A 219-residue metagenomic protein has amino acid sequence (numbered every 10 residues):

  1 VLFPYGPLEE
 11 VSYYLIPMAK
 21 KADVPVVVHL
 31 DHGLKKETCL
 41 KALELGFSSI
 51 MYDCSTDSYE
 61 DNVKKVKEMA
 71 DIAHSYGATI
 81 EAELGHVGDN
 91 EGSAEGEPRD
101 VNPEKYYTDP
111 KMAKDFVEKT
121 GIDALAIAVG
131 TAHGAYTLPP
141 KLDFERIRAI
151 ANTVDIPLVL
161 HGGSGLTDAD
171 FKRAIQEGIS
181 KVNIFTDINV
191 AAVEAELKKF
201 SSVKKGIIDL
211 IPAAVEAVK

Functional and structural regions predicted by a protein language model:
V1, L8-P25, H32-V154, D168-I184 (+1 more regions): Alpha/beta enzyme core
V1-Y5, D209-L210: Short secondary-structure junction/hinge motifs that connect adjacent elements
H161-S164: Glycine-rich beta-strand-to-loop/alpha-helix junction loops that act as flexible
L197-K219: Extended, intrinsically disordered, low-complexity segments
